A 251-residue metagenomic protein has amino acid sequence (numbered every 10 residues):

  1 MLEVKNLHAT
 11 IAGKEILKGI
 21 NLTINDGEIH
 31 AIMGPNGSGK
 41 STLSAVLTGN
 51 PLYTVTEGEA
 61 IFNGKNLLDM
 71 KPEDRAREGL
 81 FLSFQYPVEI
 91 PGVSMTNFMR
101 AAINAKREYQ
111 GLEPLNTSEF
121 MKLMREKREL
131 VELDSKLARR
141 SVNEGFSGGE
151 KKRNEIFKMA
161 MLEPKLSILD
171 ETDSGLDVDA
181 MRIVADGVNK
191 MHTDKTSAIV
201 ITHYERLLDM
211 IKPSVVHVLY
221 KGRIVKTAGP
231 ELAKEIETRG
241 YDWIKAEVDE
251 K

Functional and structural regions predicted by a protein language model:
L2-V4, L17-G19: Conserved structural motif at the start of ABC-family nucleotide-binding domains
I24-D26: Conserved hydrophobic segment flanking the Walker A/P-loop of ABC-type ATPase nucleotide-binding domains
M33-P35: The feature captures the beta-strand-to-loop junction immediately N-terminal to the Walker
E59-R75, N143: ABC ATPase NBD Q-loop/coupling interface
L82, Y86, G92-E108, F120-L123: Q-loop/switch helix immediately C-terminal to the Walker
M159-A160: ABC ATPase C-loop
I168-T172, D179: Walker B catalytic motif
V215, L219, R223-A246: Conserved beta-strand-loop-alpha-helix hinge in the C-terminal portion of ABC ATPase nucleotide-binding domains
